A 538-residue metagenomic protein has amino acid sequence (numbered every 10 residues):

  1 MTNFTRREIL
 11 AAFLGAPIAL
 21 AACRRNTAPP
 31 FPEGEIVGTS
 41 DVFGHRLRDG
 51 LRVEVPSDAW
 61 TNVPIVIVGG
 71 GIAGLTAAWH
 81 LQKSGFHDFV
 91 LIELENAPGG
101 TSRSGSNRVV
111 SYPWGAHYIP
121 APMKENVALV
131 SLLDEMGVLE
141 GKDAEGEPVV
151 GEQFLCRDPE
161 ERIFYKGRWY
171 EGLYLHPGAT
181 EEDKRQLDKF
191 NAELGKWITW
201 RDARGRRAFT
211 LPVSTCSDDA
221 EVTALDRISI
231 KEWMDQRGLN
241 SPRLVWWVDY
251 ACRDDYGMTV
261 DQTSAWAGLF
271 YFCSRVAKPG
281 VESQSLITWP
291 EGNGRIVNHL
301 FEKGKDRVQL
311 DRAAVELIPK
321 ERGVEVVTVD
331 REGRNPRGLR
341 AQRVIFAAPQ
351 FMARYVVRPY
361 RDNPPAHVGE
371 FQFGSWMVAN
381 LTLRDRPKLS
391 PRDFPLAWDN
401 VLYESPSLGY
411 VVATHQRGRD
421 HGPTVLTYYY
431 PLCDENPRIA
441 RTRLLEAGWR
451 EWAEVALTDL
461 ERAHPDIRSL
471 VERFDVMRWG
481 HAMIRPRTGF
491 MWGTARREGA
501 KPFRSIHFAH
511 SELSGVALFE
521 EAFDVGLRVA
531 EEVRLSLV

Functional and structural regions predicted by a protein language model:
T2-P64, K83: Extreme N-terminal leader/targeting segments of oxidoreductases
R25-E54, K166, G172-G178, G323 (+1 more regions): Conserved flavin/dinucleotide-binding core of flavoenzymes
G69-G71: Glycine-rich Rossmann-fold phosphate-binding loop(s) that bind the pyrophosphate of adenine dinucleotide cofactors
G74: N-terminal Rossmann-fold NAD(P) dinucleotide-binding loop
Q82-G105: Glycine-rich FAD pyrophosphate-binding loop
V109-W197: Dinucleotide-binding Rossmann-like beta1-alpha1 core, especially the glycine-rich loop that anchors the ADP
D202-G323: Active-site/ligand-binding neighborhood in enzyme catalytic cores
L310-V425, A463: Mid-domain catalytic core of redox enzymes that form a hydrophobic substrate pocket/lid adjacent to a catalytic redox
